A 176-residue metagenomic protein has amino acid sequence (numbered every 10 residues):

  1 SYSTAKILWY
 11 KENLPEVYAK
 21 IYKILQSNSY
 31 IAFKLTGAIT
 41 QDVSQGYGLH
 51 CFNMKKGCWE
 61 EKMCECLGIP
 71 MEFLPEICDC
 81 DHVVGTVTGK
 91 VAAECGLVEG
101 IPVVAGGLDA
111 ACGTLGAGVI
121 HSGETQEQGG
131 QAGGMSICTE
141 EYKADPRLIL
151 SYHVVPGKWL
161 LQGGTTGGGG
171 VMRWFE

Functional and structural regions predicted by a protein language model:
S1-I39, Q45, H50-C66, V83-G85 (+1 more regions): Active-site core segments that coordinate phosphate-bearing ligands/cofactors across diverse enzyme families
G68-D79: A conserved helix-loop-beta module that forms one wall/lid of the active-site cleft in ATP-utilizing catalytic domains
